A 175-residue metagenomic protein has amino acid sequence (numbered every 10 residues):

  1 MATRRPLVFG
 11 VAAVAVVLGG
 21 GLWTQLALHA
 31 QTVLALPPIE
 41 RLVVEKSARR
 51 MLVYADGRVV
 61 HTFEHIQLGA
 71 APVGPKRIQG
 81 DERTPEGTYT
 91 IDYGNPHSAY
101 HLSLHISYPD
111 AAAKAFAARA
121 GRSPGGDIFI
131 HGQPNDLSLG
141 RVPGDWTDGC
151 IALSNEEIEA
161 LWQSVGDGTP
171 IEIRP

Functional and structural regions predicted by a protein language model:
M1-A15: N-terminal Sec-pathway targeting helices
A12-V14, V73, G80, V142: Exposed boundary/loop context
G19-Q31: Membrane-interface motif at the C-terminal end of an N-terminal transmembrane signal
L28-E40, K46-S47, E64-D92, A111-F116 (+1 more regions): N-terminal post-signal-peptidase region of extra-cytosolic proteins
A30, Y93-P175: Exported/periplasmic cell-wall-interacting domains
Y54-R58: Short acidic-glycine loop/turn motifs at beta-strand connectors
V59-F63: Local beta-strand/beta-hairpin segments that build beta-sheet-rich folds
